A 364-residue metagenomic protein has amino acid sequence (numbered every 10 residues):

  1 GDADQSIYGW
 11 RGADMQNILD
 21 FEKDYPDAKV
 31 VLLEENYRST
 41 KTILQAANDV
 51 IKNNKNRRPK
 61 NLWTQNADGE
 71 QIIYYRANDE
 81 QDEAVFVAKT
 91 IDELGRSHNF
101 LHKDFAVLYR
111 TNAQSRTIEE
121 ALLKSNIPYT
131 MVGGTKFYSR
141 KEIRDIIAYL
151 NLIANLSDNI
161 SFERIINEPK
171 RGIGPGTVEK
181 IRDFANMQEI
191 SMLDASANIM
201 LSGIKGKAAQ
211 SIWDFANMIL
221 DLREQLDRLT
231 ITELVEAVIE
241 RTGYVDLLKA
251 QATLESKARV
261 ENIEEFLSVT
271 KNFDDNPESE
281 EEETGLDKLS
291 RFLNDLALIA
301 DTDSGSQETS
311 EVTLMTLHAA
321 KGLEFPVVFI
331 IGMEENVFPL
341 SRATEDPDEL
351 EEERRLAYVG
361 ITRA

Functional and structural regions predicted by a protein language model:
G1, Y109, I331: Active-site flanking residues adjacent to catalytic metal/cofactor-binding acidic residues
G1-N56, K60-Q65, D183, N198-L201 (+1 more regions): Conserved helicase motor core of SF1/SF2 NTP-dependent helicases
D4-R11, R38-S39, V132-A154, I166: Short alpha-helix plus adjacent loop in nuclease-associated cores
A13, E35, D79, R110 (+2 more regions): Structured loop/turn residues at secondary-structure junctions
P26-K29, E34-P128, N151-L156, A209 (+1 more regions): Helicase P-loop NTPase motor core
S115-I127, R140, I147-A364: Conserved helicase C-terminal RecA-like lobe
